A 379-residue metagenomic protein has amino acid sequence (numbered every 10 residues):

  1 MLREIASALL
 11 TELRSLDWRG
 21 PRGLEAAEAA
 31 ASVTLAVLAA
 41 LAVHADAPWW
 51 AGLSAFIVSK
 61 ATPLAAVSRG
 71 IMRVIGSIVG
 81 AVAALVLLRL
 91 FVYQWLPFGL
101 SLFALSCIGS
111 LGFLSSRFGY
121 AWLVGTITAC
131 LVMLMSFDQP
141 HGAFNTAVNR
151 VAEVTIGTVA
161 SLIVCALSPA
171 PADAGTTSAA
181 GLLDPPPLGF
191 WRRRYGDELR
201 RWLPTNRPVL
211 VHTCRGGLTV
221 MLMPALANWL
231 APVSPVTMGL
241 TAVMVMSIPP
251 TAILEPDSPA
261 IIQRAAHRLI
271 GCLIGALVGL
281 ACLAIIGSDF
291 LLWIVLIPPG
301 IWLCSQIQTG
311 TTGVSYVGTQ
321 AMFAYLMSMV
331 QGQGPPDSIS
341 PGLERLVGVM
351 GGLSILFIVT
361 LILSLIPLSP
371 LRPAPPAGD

Functional and structural regions predicted by a protein language model:
M1-D379: Alpha-helical transmembrane segments and their membrane-interface boundaries that form or gate the permeation pathway
